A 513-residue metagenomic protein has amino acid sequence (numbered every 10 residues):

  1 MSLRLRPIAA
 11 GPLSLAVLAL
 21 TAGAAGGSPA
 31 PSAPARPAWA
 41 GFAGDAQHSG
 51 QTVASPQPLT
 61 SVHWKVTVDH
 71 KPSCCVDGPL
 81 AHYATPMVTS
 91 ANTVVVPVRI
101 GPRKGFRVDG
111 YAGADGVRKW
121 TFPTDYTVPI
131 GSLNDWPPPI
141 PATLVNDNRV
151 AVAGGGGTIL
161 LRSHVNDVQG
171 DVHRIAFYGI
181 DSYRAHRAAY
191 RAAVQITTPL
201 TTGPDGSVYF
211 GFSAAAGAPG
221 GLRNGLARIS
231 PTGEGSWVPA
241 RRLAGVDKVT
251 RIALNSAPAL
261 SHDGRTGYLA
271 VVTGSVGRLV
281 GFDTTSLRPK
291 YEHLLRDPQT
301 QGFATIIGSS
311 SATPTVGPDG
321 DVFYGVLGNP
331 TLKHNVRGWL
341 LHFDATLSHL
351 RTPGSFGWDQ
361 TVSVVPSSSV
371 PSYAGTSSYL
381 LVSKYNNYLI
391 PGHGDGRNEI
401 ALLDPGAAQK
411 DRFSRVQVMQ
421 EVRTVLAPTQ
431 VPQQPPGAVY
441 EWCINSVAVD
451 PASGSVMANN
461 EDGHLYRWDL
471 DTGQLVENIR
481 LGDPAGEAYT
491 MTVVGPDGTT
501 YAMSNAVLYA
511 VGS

Functional and structural regions predicted by a protein language model:
M1-P12: Bacterial N-terminal signal peptides that target proteins for export
R4, A16-L20, A43, M491: Exposed boundary/loop context
L5, V17, P31, V416-Q417: Intrinsically disordered, low-complexity serine/threonine-rich segments
G11-S14, P56: Low-complexity, intrinsically disordered regions enriched in charged/polar residues
L18-R36, H48: C-terminal region of N-terminal signal peptides and the immediate post-cleavage residues of exported proteins
A33-F42, S49-L80, V88-V96, G101-P138 (+5 more regions): Extracytoplasmic/lumenal domain signature
